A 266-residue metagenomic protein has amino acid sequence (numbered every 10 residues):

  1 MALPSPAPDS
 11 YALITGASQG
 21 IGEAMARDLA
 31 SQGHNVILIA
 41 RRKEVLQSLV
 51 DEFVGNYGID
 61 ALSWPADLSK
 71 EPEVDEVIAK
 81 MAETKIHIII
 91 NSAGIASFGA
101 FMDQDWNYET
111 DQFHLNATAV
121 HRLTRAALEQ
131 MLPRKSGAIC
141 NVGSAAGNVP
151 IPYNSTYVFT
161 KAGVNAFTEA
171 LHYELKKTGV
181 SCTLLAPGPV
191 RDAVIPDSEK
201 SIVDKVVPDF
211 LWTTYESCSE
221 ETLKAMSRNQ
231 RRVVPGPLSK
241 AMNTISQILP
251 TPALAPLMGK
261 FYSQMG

Functional and structural regions predicted by a protein language model:
S18-G20: Conserved glycine-rich cofactor-binding loop
Q32-L49: Conserved glycine-rich Rossmann-like NAD(P)H-binding loop of the short-chain dehydrogenase/reductase
S92-S97: Conserved NAD(P)H cofactor-binding loop of Rossmann-fold oxidoreductase domains
A100-F113: Substrate-binding pocket helix/loop in short-chain dehydrogenase/reductase
T124, T160: Active-site helix of classical SDR
S144: Residue(s) in the substrate-gating loop at a strand-loop-helix junction that position the organic substrate next
E174-P237: SDR active-site lid
